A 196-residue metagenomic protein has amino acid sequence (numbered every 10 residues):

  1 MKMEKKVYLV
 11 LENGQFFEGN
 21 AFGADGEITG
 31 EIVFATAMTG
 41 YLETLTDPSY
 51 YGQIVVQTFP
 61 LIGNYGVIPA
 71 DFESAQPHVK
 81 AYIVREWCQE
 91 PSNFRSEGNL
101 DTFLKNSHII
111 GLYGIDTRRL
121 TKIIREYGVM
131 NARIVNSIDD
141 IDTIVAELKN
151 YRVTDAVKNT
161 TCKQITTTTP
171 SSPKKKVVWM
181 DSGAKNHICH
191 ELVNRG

Functional and structural regions predicted by a protein language model:
K2-R195: RNA-binding accessory domains that recognize and position tRNA/RNA substrates
